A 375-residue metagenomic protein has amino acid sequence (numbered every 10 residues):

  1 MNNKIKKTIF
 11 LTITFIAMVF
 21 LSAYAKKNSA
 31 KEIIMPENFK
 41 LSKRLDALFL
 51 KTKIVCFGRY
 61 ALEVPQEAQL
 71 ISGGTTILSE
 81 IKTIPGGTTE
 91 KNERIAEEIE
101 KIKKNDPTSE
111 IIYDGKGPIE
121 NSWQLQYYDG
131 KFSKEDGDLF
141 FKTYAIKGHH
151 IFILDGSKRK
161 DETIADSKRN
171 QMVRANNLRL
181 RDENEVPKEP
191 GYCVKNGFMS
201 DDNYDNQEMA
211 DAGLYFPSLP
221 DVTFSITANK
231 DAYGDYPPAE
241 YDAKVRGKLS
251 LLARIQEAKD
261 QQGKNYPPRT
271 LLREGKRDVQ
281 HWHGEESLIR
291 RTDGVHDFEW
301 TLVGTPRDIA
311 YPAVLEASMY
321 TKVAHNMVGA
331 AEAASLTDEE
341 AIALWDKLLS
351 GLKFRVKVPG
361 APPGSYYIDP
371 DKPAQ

Functional and structural regions predicted by a protein language model:
M1-I5: N-terminal secretory signal peptides that target proteins for export/translocation
K7-I16: Sec-dependent N-terminal signal peptides
F20-M35: Bacterial Sec-dependent signal peptides at the C-terminal "C-region" and cleavage site
M35-P36, K40-I54, E63-I153: Post-signal peptide N-terminal segment of secreted/secretory-pathway proteins
A68, L154-N196, A317-Q375: Surface-exposed amphipathic alpha-helical segments
K101-K147, P237-A310: Signature of long, low-cysteine stretches enriched in small and polar/charged residues
L139-K160, E299-A330: A short, solvent-exposed beta-edge/loop patch
E162-W282: Acidic, serine/threonine- and glycine-rich low-complexity intrinsically disordered segments that serve as flexible
